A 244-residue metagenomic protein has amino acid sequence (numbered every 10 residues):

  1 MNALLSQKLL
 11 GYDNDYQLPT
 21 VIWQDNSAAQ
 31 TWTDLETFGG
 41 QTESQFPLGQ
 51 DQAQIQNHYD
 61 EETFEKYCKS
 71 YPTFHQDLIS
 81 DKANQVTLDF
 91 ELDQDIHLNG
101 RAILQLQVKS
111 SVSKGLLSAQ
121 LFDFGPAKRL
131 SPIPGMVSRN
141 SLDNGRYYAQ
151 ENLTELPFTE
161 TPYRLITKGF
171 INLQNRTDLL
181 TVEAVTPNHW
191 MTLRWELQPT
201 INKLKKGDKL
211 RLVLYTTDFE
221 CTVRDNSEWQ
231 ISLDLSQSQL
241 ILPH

Functional and structural regions predicted by a protein language model:
M1-H244: C-terminal, loop-rich substrate-recognition/catalytic regions characterized by aromatic stacking residues
